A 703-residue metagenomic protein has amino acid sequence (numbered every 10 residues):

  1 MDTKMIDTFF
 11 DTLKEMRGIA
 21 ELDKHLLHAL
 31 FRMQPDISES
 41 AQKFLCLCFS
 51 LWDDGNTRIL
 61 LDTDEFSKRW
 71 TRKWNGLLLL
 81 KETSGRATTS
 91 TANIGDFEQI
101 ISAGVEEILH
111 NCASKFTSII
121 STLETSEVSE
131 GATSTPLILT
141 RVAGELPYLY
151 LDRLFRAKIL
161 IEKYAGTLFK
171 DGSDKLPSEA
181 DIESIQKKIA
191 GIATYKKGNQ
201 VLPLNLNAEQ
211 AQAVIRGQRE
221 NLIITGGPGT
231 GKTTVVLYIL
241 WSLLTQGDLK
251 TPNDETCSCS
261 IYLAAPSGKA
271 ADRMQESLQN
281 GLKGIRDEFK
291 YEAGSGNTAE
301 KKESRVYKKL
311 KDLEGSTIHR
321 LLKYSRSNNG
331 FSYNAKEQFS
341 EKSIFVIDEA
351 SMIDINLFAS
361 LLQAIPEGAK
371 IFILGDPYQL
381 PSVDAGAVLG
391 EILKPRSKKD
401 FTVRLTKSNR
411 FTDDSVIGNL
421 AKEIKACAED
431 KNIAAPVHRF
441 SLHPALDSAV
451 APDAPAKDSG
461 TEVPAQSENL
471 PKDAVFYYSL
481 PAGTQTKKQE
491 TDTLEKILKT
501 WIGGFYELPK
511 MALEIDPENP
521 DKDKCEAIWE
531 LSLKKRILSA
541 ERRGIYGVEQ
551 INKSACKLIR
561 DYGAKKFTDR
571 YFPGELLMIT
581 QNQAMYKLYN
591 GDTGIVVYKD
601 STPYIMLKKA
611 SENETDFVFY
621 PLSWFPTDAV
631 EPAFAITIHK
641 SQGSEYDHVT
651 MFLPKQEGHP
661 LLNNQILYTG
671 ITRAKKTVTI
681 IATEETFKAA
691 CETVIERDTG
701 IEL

Functional and structural regions predicted by a protein language model:
M1-N93: Intrinsically disordered, low-complexity N-terminal extensions of AAA+/P-loop NTPases that precede the structured
T83-Q99, S129, P252-E255, E292-A299 (+1 more regions): Intrinsically disordered, low-complexity terminal tails and inter-domain linkers enriched for S/T/G/P/D/E
Q99-D181: Interdomain "pre-motor" coupling segment immediately N-terminal to P-loop NTPase/helicase cores
I189-L222: Conserved pre-motif I regulatory segment
A211-A213, R219-D447: ASCE P-loop NTPase helicase motor core
S340, P366, R570-P573, Y589 (+1 more regions): Residue-level recognition of short, solvent-exposed, well-ordered loop/turn junctions that link secondary-structure
Y378, S382-L577, Q583-Y586: Conserved helicase motor core of P-loop NTPases
D592-L703: C-terminal accessory regions
